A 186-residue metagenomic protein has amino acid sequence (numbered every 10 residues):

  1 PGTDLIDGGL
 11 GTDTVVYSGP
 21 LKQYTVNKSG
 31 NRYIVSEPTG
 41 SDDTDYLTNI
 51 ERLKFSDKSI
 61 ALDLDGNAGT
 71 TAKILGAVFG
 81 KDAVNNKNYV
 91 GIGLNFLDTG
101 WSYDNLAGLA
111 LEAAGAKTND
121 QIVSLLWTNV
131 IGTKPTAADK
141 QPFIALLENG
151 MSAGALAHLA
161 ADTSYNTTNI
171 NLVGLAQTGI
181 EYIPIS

Functional and structural regions predicted by a protein language model:
P1-N49, N85: Acidic, glycine-rich calcium-binding repeat modules characteristic of RTX/beta-roll and related beta-solenoid repeat
E51-S186: Substrate/cofactor-recognition hotspot
